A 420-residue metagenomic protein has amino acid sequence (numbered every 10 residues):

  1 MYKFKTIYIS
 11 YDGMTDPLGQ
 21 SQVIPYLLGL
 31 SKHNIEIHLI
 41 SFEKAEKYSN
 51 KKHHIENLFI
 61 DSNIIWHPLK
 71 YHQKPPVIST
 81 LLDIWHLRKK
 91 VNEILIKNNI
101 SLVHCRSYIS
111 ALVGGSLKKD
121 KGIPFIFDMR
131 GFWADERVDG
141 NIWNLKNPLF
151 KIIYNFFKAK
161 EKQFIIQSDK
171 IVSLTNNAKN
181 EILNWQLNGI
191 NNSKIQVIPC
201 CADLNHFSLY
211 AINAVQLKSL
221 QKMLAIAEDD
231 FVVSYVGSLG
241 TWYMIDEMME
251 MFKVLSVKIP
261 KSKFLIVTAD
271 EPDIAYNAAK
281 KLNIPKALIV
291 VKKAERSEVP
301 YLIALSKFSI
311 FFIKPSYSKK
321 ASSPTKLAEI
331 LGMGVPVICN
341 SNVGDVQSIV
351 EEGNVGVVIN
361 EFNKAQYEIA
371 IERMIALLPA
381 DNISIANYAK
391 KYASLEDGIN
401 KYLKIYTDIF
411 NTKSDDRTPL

Functional and structural regions predicted by a protein language model:
M1-E56, I60-I64, I96-N98, K170-V172 (+4 more regions): N-terminal subdomain of nucleotide-sugar transferases
T6-I7, A227-Y243, M248-F252: Conserved donor-binding/catalytic core segment of Leloir-type glycosyltransferases
P17, Y243, K293-L302, S309-L331 (+1 more regions): Nucleotide-sugar-dependent
K51-L58, S208-I226, N382: A short helix/loop element that forms part of the nucleotide-sugar donor recognition site in Leloir-type
K89-E93, L112, S116-D120, W133-D135 (+1 more regions): Membrane-proximal helix-turn-helix segments that form the acceptor-binding/catalytic region of lipid-linked
N177, C201: Carbohydrate-associated surface elements
V267-T268, D273-Y301: Nucleotide-activated donor-binding/catalytic signature segment of Leloir-type glycosyltransferases, i.e., the conserved
E361-Q366, A376-N411: A charged, aromatic-enriched C-terminal amphipathic alpha-helix characteristic of glycosyltransferases across folds
